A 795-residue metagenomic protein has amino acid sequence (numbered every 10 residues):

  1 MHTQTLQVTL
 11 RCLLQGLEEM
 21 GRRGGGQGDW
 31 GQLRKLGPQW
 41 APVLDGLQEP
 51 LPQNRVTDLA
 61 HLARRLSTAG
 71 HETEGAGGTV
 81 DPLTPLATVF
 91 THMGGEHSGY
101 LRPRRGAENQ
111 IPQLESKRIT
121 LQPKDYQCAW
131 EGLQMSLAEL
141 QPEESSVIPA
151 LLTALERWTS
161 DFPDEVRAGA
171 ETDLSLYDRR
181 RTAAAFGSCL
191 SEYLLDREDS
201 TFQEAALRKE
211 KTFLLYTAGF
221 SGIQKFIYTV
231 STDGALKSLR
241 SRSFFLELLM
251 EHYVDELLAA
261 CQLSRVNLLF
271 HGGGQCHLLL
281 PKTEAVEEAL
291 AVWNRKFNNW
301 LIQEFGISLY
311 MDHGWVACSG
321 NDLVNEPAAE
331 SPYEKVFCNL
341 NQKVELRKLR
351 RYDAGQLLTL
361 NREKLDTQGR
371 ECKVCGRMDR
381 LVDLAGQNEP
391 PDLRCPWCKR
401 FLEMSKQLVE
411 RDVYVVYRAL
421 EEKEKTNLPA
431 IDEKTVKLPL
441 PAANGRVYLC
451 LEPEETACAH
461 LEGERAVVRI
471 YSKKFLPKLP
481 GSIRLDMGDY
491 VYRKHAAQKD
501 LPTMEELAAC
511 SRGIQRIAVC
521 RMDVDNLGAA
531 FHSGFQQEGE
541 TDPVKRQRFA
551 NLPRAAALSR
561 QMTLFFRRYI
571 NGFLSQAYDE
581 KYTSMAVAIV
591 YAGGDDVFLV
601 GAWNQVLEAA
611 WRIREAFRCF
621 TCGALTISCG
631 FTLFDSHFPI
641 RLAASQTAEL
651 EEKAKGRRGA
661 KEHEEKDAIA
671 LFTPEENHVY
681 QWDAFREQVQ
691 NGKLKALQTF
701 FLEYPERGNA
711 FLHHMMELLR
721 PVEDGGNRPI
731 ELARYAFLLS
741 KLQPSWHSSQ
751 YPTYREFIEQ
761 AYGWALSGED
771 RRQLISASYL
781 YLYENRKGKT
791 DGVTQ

Functional and structural regions predicted by a protein language model:
M1-G274, L278-Q795: Charged, helix-rich terminal subdomains or tails
